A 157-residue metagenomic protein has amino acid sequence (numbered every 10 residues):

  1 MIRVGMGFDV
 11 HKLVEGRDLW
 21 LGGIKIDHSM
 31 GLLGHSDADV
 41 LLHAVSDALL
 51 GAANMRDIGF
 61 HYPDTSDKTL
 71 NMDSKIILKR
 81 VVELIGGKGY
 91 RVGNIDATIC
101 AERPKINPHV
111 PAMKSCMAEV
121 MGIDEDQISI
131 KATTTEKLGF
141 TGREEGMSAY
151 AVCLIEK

Functional and structural regions predicted by a protein language model:
M1-P111, M121: RNase III-family endoribonuclease catalytic core
V10, L21, A132-T134, G139 (+1 more regions): N-terminal, polar/charged subdomain of small-to-medium soluble alpha/beta proteins
G16, T133-T135, G146: A generic structural motif
W20-L21, M113, R143-G146: Short, glycine/charged-enriched secondary-structure capping and boundary segments
L84, C116, V120, L154: Mid-sequence acidic-hydrophobic segments that form the walls of catalytic/ligand-binding cavities or oligomerization
D96-A101, H109-T141: Short, conserved loop-to-beta-strand elements that form functional interface hotspots
T141-K157: C-terminal edge-of-domain segments
